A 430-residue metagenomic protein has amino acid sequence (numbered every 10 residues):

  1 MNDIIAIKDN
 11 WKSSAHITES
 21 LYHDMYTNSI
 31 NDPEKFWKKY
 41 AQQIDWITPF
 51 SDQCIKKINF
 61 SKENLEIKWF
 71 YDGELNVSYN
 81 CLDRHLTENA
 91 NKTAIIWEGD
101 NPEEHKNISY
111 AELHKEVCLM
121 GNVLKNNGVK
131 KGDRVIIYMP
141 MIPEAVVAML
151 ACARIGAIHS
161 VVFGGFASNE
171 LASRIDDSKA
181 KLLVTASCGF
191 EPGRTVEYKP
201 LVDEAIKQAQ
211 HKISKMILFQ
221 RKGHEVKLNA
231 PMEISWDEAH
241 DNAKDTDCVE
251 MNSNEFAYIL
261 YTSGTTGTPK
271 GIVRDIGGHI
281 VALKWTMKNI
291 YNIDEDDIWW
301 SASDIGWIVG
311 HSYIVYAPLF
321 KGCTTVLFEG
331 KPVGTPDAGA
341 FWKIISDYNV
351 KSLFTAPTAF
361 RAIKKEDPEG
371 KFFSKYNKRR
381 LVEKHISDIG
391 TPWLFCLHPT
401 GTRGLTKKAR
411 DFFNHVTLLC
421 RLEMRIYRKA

Functional and structural regions predicted by a protein language model:
I30-D52, D72-I96: A short N-terminal helical cap/helix-turn-helix that marks the beginning of AMP-binding/adenylate-forming
S78, I95-L150, A167, L171-A172 (+2 more regions): Conserved AMP-binding/adenylate-forming core of the ANL superfamily
C81-I108, Q220-K227: AMP-dependent adenylate-forming
T93, M216-F219, L228-Y261, T268 (+3 more regions): Conserved pre-ATP/AMP-binding loop-to-beta segment of ANL
P102-E104, I259-I272, M287, I389 (+2 more regions): Conserved adenylation A10 loop of the ANL superfamily
M139, S160-D176, C188-F190, R194-E197 (+2 more regions): ATP-dependent adenylate-forming carboxylate-activation enzymes
R154-E238, N349, P357, P368-K371: Structural core segment of the AMP-binding/adenylate-forming
I280-I298, I308-S352, E366-D367, E423: Conserved AMP-binding/adenylation subdomain of ANL enzymes
